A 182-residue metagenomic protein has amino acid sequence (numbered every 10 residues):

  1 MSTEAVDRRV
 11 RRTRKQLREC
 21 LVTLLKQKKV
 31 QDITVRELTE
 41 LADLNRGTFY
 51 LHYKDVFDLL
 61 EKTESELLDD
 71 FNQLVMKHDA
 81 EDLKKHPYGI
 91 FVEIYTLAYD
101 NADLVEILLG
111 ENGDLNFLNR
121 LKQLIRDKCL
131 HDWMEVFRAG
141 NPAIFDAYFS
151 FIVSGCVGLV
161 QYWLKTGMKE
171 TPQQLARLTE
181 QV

Functional and structural regions predicted by a protein language model:
M1-K28: Basic, helix-initiating cap at the start of DNA-binding domains
Q16, T48, L104: Residues in the helix-turn-helix
L24-F57: Helix-turn-helix
T34-V35, T63-N72: Short, basic, alpha-helical segments at the C-terminal edge of helix-turn-helix-like DNA-binding modules
V75-D103: Hydrophobic alpha-helical connector segments
Y95-K122: Amphipathic alpha-helical segments used for helix-helix packing
N112-R138, D146-V157: Amphipathic alpha-helical packing segments from all-alpha helical-bundle domains
P142-V182: Hydrophobic alpha-helical segments that form the core of small-molecule binding pockets and/or dimer interfaces
